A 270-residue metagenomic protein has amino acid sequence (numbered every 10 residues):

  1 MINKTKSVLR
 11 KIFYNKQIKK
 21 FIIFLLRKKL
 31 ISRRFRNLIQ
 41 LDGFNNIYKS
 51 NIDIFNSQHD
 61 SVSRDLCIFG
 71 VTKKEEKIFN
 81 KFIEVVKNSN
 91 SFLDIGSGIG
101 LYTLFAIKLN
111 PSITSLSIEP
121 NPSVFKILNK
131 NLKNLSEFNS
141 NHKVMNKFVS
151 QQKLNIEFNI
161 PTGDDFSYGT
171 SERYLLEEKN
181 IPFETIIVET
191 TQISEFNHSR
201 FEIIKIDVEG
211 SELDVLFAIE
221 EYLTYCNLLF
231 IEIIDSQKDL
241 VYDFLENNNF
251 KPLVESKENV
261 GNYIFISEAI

Functional and structural regions predicted by a protein language model:
M1-F138, N180-I181, Q237, D243-N248 (+1 more regions): S-adenosyl-L-methionine
L9, F158, S171, E184-V188 (+7 more regions): Hydrophobic beta-strand residues in large extracellular and virion-surface proteins
S50-F79, S136-S140, M145-S199: Glycine-rich adenosyl-binding loop in Rossmann-like folds that engage adenosine-containing cofactors
S91-T103, T185, E189-K238: Active-site segment flanking the S-adenosylmethionine/decSAM binding pocket in AdoMet-dependent transferases
V124, Q151-K153, E212, Q237: Feature marks short, surface-exposed loop/turn motifs that line or immediately flank catalytic pockets and channel
N129, N155-I156, L213-L216, Y242: Conserved strand-to-helix beginnings and helix N-cap segments that scaffold or border functional pockets
